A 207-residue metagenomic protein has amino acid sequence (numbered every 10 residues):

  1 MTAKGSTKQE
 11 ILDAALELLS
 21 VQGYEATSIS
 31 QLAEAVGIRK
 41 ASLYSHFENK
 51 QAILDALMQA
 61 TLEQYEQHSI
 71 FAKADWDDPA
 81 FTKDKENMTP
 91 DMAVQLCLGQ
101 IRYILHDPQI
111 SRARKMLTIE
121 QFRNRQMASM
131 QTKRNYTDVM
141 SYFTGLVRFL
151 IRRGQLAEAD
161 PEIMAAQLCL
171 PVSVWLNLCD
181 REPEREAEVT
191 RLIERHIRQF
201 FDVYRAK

Functional and structural regions predicted by a protein language model:
M1-S6, W76-D77: N-terminal intrinsically disordered/low-complexity leader segments
E10, L18-A60: Helix-turn-helix
L16, S20, Y24, L62 (+9 more regions): Short amphipathic alpha-helical interface segments enriched in basic and hydrophobic/aromatic residues, used as
T27-S28, Q109-A113, A159-I163, E188: Alpha-helix N-cap and coil->helix boundary residues
K50, L57, T61, Y65 (+7 more regions): Hydrophobic/aromatic residues within well-ordered alpha-helical segments
A56, S69-P108, M164-A165: Hydrophobic alpha-helical connector segments
L105-T118, F122-R152: Amphipathic alpha-helical packing segments from all-alpha helical-bundle domains
S129, K133, T137, V147-R198: Hydrophobic/aromatic-rich alpha-helical bundle segments in the mid-to-C-terminal region
